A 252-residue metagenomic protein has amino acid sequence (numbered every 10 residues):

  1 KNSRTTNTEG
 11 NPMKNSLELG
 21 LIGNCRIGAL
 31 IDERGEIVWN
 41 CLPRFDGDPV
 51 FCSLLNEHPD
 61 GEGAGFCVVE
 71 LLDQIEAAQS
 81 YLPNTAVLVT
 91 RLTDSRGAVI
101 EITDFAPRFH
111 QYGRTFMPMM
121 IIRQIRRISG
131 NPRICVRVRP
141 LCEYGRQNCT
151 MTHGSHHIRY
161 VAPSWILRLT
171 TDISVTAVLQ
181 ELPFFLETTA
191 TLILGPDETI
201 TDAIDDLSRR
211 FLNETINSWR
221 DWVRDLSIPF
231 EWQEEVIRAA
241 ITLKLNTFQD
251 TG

Functional and structural regions predicted by a protein language model:
S3, N7-G252: Acidic, mature catalytic/reactive cores of soluble proteins
